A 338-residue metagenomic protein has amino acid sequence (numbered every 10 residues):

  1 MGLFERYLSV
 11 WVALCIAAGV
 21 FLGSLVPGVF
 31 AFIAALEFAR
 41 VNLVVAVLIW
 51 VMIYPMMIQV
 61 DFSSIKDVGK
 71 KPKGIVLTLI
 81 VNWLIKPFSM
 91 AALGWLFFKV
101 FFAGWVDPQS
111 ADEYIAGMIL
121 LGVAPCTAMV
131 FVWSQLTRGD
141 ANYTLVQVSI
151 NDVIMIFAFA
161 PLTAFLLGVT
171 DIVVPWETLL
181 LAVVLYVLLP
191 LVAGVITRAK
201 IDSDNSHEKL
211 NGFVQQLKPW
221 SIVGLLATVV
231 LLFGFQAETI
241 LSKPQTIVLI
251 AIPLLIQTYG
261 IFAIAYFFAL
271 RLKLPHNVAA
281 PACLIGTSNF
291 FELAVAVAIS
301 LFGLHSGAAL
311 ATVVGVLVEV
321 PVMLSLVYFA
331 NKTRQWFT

Functional and structural regions predicted by a protein language model:
M1-I58, S63-T287, F291-T338: Alpha-helical transmembrane segments of multi-pass small-molecule/ion transporters
